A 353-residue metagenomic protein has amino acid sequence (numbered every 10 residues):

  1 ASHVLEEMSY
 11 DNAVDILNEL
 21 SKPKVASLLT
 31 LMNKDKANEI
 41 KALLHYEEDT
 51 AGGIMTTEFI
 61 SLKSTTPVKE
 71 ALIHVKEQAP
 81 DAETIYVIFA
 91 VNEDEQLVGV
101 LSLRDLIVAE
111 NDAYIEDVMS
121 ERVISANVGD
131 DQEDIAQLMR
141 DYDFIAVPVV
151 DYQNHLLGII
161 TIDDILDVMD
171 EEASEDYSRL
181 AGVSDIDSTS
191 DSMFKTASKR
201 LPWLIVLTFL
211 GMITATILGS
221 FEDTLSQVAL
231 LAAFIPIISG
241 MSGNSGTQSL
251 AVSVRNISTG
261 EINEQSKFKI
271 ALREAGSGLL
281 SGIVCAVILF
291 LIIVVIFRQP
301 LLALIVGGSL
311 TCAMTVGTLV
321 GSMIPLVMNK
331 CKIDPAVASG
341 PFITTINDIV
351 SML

Functional and structural regions predicted by a protein language model:
A1-L180: Hydrophobic packing positions in regular secondary-structure scaffolds
Y46, F59, V87-F89, I107 (+8 more regions): Broad hydrophobic/π-residue packing in well-ordered secondary structure
M169-L319, M323-V337, P341, T345-I346: Alpha-helical transmembrane segments and their membrane-interface boundaries that form or gate the permeation pathway
I346-L353: Hydrophobic alpha-helical transmembrane segments in multi-pass integral membrane proteins
